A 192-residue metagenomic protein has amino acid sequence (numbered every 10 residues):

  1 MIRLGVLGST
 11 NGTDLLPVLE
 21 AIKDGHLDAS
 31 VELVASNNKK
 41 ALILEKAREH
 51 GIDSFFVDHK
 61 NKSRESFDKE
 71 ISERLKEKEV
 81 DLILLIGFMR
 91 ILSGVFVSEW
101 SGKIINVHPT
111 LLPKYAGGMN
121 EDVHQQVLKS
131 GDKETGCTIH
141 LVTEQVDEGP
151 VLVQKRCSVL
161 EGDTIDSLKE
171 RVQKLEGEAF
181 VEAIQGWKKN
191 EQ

Functional and structural regions predicted by a protein language model:
M1-Q192: One-carbon transfer enzymes
